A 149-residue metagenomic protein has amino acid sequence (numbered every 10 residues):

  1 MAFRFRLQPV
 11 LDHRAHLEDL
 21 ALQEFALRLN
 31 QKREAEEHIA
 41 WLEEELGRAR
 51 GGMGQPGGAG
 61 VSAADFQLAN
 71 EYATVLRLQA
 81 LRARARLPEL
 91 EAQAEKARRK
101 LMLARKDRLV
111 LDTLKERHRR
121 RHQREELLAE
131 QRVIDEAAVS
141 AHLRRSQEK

Functional and structural regions predicted by a protein language model:
M1-K149: Charge-rich amphipathic alpha-helical interaction elements
